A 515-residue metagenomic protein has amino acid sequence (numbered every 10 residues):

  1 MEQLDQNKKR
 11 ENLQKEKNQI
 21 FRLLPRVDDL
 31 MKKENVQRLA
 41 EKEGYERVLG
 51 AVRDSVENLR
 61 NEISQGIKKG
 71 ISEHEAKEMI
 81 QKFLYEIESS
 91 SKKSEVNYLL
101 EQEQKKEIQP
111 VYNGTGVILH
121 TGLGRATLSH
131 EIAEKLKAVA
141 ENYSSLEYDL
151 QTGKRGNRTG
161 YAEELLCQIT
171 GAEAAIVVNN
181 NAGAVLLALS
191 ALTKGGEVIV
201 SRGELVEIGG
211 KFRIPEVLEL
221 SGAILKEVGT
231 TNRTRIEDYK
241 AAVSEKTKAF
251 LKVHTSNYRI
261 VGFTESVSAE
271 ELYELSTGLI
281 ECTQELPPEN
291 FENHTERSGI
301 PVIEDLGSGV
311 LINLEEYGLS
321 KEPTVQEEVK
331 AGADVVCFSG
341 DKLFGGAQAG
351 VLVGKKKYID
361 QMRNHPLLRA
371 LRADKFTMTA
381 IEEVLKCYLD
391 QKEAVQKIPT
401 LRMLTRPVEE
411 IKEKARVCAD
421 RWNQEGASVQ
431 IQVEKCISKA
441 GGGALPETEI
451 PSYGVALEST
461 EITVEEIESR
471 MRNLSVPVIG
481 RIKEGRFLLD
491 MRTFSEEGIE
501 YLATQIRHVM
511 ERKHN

Functional and structural regions predicted by a protein language model:
E2-L100: Long amphipathic alpha-helical segments
L24-P25, Y112-G116, F344-A347, I450 (+1 more regions): Short Gly/Ser/Thr- and Asp/Glu-enriched loop/turn motifs at secondary-structure junctions
E107-I108, A174-A175, F338, V476-R481: A short linear hydrophobic-aromatic micro-motif
G114-T115, R125-Q151: Glycine-rich phosphate-binding segment of PLP-dependent enzymes
R125, S129-H130, E134, L457-N515: PLP-dependent enzyme catalytic core of the Aspartate aminotransferase-like
L150-Y388, Q505: Conserved PLP-enzyme active-site core in the AAT-like
T377-M378, E382-G441: Conserved PLP-dependent catalytic core of the aminotransferase class-I/II
R421-E484: Catalytic-core signal marking the mid-to-C-terminal active-site face
